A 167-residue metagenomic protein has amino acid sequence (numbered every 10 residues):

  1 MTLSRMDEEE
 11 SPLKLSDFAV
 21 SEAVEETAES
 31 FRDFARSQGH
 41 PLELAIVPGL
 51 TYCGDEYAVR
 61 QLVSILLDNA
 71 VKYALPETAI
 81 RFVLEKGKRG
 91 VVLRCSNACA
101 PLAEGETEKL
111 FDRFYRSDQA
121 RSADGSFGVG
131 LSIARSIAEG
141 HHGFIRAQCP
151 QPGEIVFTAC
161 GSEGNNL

Functional and structural regions predicted by a protein language model:
K14-F18, R36, P41-T51: Conserved catalytic submotifs in the C-terminal HATPase_c
E25-S37: Short alpha-helical segment within the cytosolic histidine kinase core of two-component systems
A70-V71: Short helix-loop "hinge" at the ATP-lid/N-box region of the Bergerat-fold HATPase_c
E77-R89: Short beta-strand/loop element within the Bergerat-fold HATPase_c
L102-F114: Short conserved segment of the HATPase_c
G130, A134: Short alpha-helical Gxxx[C/S/T] motif in the catalytic ATP-binding
H142-G143: Conserved glycine-rich
